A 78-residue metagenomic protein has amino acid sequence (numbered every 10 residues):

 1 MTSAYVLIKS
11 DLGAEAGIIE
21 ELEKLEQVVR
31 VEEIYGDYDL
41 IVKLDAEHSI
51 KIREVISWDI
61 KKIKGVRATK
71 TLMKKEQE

Functional and structural regions predicted by a protein language model:
M1-E78: A compositional/biophysical signature of low hydrophobicity enriched in polar/charged and small residues
